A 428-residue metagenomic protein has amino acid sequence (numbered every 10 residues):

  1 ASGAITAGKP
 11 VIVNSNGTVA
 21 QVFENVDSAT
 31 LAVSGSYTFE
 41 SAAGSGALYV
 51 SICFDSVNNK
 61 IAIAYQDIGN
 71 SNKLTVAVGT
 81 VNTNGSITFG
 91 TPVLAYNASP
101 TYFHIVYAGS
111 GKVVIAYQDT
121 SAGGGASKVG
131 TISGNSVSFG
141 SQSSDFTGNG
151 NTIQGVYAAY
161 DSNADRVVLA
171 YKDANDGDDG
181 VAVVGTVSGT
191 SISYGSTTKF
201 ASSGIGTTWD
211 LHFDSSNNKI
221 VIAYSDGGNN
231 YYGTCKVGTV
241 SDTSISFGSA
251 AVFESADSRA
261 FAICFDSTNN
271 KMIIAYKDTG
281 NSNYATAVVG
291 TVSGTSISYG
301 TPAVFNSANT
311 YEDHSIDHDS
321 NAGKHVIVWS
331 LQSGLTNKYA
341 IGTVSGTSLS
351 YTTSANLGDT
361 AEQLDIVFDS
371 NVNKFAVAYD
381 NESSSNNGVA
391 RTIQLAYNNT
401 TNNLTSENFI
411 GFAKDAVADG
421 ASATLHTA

Functional and structural regions predicted by a protein language model:
A1-V33, N398-A428: Surface-exposed, low-hydrophobicity beta-strand/loop segments enriched in small/polar/acidic residues
D27-N399: Extracellular, repeat-based ectodomains that mediate carbohydrate processing or recognition
